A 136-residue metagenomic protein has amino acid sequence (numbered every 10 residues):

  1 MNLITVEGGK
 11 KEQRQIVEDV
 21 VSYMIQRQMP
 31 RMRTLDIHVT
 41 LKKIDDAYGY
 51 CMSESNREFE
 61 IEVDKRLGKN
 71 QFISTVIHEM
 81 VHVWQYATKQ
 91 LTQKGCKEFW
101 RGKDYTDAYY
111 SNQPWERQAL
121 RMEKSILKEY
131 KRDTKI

Functional and structural regions predicted by a protein language model:
M1-G8, L35-D46: Hydrophobic or amphipathic, alpha-helical segments that drive membrane association/targeting
K10-R33: Zn2+-dependent metallopeptidase catalytic core
K11, Q15, N70-Q71, T75 (+1 more regions): Soluble non-cytosolic domains of exported or imported proteins
R27-T34, Q90-T92, Y130-I136: Surface-exposed helix-capping loop/turn segments at secondary-structure junctions
T40-Q71, Y86-A87: Active-site scaffold of zinc-dependent metalloenzymes
N70, Y86-R117: Post-HEXXH active-site segment of zinc metalloproteases
S74-Y86: Active-site recognition of the HExxH zinc-binding catalytic motif
Y109-Q113, R121-I136: Long, well-structured alpha-helical subdomains associated with metal-dependent extracellular/ecto-lumenal hydrolases
